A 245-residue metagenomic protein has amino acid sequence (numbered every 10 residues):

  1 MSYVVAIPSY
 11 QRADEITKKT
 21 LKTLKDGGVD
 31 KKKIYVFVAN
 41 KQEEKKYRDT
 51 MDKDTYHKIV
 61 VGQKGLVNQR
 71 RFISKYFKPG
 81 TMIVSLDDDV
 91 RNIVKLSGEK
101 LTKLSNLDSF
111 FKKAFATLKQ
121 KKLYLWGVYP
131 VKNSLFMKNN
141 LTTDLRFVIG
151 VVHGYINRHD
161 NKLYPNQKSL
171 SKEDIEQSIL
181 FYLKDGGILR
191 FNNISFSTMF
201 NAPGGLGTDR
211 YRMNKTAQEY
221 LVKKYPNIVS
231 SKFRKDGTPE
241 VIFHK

Functional and structural regions predicted by a protein language model:
S2, R12-T20, Q167-K245: C-terminal catalytic/acceptor-binding lobe
S2-I7, L24, K32-V36: Hydrophobic targeting segments
I7-G28, E43-T50: Short, well-formed alpha-helical segments that are part of the catalytic scaffolds of diverse glycosyltransferases
Y10-R12, G65, D89-R91, V131-S134 (+2 more regions): Short, solvent-exposed loop/turn segments at secondary-structure junctions
K33-N40, W126: Short, hydrophobic beta-strand segments that form beta-sheet elements in well-ordered domains
F37-L86, R91-N106: Active-site-proximal specificity loops/subdomain of glycosyltransferases
M82-D87, Y124-Y129, I188-N192, S230-K232: A structural signal for short, well-ordered beta-strand segments and their strand-loop junctions that often border
I93-I175: Conserved catalytic core of nucleotide-sugar-dependent glycosyltransferases
